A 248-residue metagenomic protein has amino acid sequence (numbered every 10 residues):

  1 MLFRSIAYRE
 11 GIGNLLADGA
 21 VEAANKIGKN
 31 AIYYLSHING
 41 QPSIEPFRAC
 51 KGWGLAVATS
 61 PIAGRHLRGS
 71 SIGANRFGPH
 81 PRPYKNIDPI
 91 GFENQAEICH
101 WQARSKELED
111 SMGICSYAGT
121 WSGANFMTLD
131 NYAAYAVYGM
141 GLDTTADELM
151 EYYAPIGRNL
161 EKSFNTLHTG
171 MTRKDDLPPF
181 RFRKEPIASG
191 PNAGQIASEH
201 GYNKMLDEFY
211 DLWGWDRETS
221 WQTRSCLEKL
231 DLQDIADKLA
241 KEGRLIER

Functional and structural regions predicted by a protein language model:
M1-R248: Extended C-terminal regions of large enzymes
